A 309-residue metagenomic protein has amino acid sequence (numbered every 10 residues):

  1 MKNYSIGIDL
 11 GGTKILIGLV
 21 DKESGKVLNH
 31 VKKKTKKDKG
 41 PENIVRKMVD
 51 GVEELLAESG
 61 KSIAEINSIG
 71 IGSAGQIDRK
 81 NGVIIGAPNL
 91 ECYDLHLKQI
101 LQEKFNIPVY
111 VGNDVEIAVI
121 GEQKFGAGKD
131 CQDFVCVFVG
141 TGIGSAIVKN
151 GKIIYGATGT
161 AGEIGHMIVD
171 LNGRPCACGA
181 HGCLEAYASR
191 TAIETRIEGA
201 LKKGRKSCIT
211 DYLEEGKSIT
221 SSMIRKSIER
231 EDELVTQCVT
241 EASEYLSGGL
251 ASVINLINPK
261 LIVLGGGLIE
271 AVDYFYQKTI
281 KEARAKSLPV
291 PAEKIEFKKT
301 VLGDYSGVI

Functional and structural regions predicted by a protein language model:
M1-S68, D78-N81, Q99-V109, K124-C131 (+3 more regions): ATP-binding/phosphotransfer module of carbohydrate and carboxylate kinases, centering on a glycine-rich
D9, G70-A74, G112, C136-G142 (+1 more regions): Short beta-strand segments
K14, I117, T141-G144, L171: Conserved A3 ("GATE") glycine/threonine-rich loop of ANL adenylate-forming enzymes
G82-Y93: A charged helix-plus-loop insertion that forms the helical arch/lid used to bind and gate nucleic-acid substrates
G112-G126: Conserved PLP phosphate-binding loop immediately N-terminal to the Schiff-base lysine helix in PLP-dependent enzymes
V148-K149, I154: Catalytic-core segment of enzymes that process non-peptidic bonds
T160-E163: Structural signature of FAD isoalloxazine-binding scaffolds in flavoprotein oxidoreductases
